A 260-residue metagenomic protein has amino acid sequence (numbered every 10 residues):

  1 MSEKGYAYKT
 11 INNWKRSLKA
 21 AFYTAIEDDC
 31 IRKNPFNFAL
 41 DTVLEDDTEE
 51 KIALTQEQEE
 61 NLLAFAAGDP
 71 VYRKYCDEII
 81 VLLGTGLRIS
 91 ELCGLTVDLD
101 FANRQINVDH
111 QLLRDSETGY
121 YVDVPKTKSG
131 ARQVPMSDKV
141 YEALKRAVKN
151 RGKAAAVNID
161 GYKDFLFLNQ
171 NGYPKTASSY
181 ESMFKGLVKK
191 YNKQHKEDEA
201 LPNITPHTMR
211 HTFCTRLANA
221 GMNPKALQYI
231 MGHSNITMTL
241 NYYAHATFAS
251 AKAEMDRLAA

Functional and structural regions predicted by a protein language model:
K4, Y8, A64-Y75, T85 (+5 more regions): Short, basic (Lys/Arg/His-rich) helix/loop patches that form interaction surfaces in the mid-to-C-terminal regions
A7-T24, M136: Non-catalytic DNA-binding core/recognition domains of DNA-processing enzymes
W14, E27, I31-I89, C93 (+4 more regions): Basic, Lys/Arg- and aromatic-enriched nucleic-acid-binding interface segment
K19-F22, I26, T247-A251: C-terminal flanking helix
D41, G94-G152: Conserved tyrosine-mediated DNA breakage-rejoining catalytic core shared by Y-recombinases
E45, A53, Q111-L112, M231-D256: Catalytic-site neighborhood detector that most strongly recognizes the C-terminal catalytic loop/helix of tyrosine
L62, E117-D123, A220, N241 (+1 more regions): DNA/chromatin major-groove-contacting recognition/catalytic segments
D98-Q105, M222-N241: Short, polar N-cap/turn motifs at the start of nucleic acid-interacting alpha helices
